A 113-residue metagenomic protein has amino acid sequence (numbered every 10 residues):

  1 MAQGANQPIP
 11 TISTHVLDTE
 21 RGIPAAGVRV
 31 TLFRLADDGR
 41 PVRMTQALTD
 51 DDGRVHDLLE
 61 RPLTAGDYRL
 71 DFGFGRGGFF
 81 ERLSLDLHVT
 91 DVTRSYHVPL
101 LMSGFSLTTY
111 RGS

Functional and structural regions predicted by a protein language model:
M1-A25, R34, Y110-S113: Beta-strand-rich domain onsets/edges
A2-A5, D67-S113: Feature of secretome-associated and extracellular-like proteins
T11, G27-R29, D67: Exposed beta-strand and adjacent loop surfaces of beta-rich binding modules that mediate intermolecular recognition
I23-V30, M44: Short flexible loop/turn segments that cap and initiate beta-strands
F33-G39: Change "in extracellular beta-sheet-rich domains … of secreted and cell-surface proteins" to "in beta-sheet-rich domains
G39-H56: Short, acidic Ser/Thr/Gly-rich low-complexity loop/linker segments typical of extracellular and cell-surface proteins
M44-A47, L59-R61, S84-H88: Beta-strand-rich interaction surfaces with strong enrichment in secreted/lumenal proteins
H56-D67: Short Pro-Gly-centered beta-turn/loop motif in secreted/extracellular proteins
